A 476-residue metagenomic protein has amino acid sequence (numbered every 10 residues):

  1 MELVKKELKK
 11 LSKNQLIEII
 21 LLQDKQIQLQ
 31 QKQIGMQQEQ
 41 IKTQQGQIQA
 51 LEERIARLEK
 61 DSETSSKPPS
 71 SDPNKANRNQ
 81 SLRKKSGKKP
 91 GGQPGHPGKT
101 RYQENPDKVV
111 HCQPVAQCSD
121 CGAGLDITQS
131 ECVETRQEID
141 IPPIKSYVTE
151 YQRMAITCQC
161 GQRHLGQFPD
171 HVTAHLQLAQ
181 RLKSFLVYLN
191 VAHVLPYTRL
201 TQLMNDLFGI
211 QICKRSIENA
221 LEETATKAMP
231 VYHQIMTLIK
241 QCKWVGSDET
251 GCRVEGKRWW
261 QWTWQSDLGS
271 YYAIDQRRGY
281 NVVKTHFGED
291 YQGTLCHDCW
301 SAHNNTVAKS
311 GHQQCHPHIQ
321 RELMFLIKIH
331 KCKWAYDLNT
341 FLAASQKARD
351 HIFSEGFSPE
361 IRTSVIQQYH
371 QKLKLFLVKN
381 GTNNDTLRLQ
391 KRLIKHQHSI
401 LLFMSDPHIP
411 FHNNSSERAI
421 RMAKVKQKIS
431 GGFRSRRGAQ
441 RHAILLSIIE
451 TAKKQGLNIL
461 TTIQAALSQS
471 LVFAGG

Functional and structural regions predicted by a protein language model:
M1-A174, E218, S247, H297: Short, flexible loop/hinge motifs at secondary-structure junctions
L3, Q49, M154-T157, Q162-G476: Catalytic center-proximal scaffold of phosphoryl-transfer enzymes
